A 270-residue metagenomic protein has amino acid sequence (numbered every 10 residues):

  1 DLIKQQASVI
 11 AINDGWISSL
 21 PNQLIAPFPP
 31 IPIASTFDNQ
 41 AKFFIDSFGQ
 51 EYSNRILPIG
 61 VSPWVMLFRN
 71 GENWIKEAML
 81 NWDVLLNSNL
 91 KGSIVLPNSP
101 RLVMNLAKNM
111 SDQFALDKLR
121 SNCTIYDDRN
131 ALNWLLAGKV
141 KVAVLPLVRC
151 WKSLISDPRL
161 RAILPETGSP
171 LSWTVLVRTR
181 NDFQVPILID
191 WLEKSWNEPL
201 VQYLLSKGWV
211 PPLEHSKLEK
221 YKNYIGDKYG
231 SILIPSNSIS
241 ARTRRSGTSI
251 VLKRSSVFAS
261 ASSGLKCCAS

Functional and structural regions predicted by a protein language model:
D1-A78: N-terminal segment of the mature folded domain
Q6-S8, K91-S93, K139-K141: Loop/turn elements at helix/coil->beta-strand transitions in domains of secreted/extracellular proteins
D14-L20, V95, S99-P165: Ligand-binding pocket segment of bilobal, Venus flytrap-like solute-binding proteins
P27-F37, I56, I155-P170, R180: Short beta-strand->loop
G60-S62, N81, L90, S172-T174: Residues that flank catalytic or metal-binding motifs in active/ligand-binding sites
V65-N73, L171-I187, Y203-L204: A bilobed periplasmic-binding-protein/Venus flytrap-type ligand-binding module shared by bacterial periplasmic
W74-L90: Flexible hinge/capping segments at coil-to-helix
F183, K194-S270: Extracellular/periplasmic juxtamembrane helices and adjacent flexible linkers that interface with membrane partners
